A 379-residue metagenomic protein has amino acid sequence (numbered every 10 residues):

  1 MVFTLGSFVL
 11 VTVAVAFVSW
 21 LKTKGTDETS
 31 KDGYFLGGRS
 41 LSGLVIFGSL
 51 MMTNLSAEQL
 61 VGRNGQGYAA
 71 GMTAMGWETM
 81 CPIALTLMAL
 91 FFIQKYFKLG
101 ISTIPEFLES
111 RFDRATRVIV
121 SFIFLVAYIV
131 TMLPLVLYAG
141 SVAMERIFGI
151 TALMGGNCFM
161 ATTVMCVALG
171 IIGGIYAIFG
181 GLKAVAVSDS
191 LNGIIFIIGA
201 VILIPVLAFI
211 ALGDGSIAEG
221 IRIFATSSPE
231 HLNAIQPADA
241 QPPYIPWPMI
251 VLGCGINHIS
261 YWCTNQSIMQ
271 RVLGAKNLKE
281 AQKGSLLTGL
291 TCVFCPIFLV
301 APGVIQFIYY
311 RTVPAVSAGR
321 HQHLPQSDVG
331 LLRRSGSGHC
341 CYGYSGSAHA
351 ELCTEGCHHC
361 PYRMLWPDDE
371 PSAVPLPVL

Functional and structural regions predicted by a protein language model:
M1-L379: Membrane-embedded helix-loop-helix hairpins and adjacent transmembrane boundary segments in multi-pass transporters
